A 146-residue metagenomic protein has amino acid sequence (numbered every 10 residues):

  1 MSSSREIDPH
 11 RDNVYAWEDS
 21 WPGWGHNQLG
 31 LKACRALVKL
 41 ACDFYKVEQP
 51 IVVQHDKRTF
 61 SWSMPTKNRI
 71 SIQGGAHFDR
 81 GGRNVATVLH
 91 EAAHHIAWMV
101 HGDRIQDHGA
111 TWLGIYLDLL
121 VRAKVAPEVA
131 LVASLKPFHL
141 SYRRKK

Functional and structural regions predicted by a protein language model:
M1-A86, H95-K146: Active-site-proximal or metal-binding-adjacent scaffold patches in catalytic folds
E91: Walker B catalytic acidic pair
